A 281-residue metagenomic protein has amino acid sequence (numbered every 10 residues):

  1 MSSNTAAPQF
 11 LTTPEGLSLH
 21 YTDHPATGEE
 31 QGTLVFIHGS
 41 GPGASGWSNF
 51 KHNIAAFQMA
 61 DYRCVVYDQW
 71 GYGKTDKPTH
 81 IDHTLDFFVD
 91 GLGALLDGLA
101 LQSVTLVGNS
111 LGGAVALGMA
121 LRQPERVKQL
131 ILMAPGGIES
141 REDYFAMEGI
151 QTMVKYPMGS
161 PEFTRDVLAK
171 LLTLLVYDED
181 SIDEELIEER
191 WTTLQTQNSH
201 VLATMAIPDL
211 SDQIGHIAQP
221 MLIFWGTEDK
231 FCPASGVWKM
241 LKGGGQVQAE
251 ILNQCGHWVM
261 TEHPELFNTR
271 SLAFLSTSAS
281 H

Functional and structural regions predicted by a protein language model:
M1-I37, S45, M59-Y62, T173 (+1 more regions): Alpha/beta-hydrolase fold catalytic core
T22, K51-A55, M59, V66-V107 (+1 more regions): Active-site loop/oxyanion-hole signature of alpha/beta-hydrolase fold enzymes
G41-I54: The serine-hydrolase catalytic nucleophile loop
G108, G112, A116: Gly/Ala-rich beta-loop-alpha elbow adjacent to hydrolase catalytic centers
L117, L121, K128-S160: Flexible "cap/lid" loop of the alpha/beta hydrolase fold
A146, P161-Q219: Conserved alpha/beta-hydrolase catalytic His-Asp/Glu region
H216, P220-C255: Conserved loop-alpha-helix segment in the C-terminal half of the alpha/beta-hydrolase fold that carries the catalytic
Q246-H281: Catalytic active-site module of serine/aspartate enzymes centered on a nucleophile-bearing elbow/loop
